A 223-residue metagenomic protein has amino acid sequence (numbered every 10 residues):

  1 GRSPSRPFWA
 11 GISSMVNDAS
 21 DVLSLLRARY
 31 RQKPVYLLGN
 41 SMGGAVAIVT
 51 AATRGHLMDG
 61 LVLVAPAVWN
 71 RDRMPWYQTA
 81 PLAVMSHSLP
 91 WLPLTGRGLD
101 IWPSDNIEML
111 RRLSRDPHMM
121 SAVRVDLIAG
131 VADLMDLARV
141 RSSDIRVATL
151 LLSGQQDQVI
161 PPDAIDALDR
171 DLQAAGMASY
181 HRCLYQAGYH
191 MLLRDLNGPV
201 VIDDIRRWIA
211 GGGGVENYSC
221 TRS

Functional and structural regions predicted by a protein language model:
G1-Y30, V201: Catalytic nucleophile-loop/oxyanion-hole region of alpha/beta-hydrolase and closely related hydrolase-like folds
Y30-S41: Alpha/beta-hydrolase fold nucleophile elbow
N40-R124: Alpha/beta-hydrolase-fold enzymes
V123-R141: Active-site nucleophile elbow and catalytic-triad environment of alpha/beta-hydrolase enzymes
I145, L151-S153, D157: Short beta-strand/loop motif that positions the catalytic acidic residue of the alpha/beta-hydrolase fold
Q158-A164: Conserved alpha/beta-hydrolase "acid-adjacent" motif
S179-S223: Catalytic active-site module of serine/aspartate enzymes centered on a nucleophile-bearing elbow/loop
